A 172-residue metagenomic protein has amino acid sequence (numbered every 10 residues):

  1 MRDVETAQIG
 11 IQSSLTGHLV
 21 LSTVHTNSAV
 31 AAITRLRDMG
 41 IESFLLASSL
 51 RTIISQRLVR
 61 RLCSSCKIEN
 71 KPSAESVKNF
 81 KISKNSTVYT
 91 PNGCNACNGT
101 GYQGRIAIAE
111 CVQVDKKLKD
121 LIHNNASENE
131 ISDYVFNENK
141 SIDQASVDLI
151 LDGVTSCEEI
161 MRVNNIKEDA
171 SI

Functional and structural regions predicted by a protein language model:
M1-I172: Short, flexible helix-loop junctions that flank or precede catalytic/ligand sites
